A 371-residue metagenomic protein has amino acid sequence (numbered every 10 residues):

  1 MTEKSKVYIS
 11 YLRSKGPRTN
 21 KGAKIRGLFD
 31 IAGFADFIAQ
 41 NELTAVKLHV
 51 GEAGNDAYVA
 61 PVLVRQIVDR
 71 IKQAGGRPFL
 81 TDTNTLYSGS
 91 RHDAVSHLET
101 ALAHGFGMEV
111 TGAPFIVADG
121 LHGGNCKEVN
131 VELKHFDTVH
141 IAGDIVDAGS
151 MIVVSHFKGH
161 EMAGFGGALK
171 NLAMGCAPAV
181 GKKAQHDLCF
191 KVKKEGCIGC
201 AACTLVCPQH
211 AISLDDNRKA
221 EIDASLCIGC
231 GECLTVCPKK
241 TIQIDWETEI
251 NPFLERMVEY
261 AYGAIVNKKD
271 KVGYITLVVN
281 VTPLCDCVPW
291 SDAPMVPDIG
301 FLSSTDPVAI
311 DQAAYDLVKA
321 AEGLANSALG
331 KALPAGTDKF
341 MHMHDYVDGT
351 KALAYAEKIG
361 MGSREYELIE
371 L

Functional and structural regions predicted by a protein language model:
T2-L48, A53-N55, V59-L63, A74-D82 (+1 more regions): Extended, low-polarity segments enriched in aliphatic/aromatic residues
V68-D69: Terminal amphipathic helices with adjacent charged low-complexity linkers/tails
